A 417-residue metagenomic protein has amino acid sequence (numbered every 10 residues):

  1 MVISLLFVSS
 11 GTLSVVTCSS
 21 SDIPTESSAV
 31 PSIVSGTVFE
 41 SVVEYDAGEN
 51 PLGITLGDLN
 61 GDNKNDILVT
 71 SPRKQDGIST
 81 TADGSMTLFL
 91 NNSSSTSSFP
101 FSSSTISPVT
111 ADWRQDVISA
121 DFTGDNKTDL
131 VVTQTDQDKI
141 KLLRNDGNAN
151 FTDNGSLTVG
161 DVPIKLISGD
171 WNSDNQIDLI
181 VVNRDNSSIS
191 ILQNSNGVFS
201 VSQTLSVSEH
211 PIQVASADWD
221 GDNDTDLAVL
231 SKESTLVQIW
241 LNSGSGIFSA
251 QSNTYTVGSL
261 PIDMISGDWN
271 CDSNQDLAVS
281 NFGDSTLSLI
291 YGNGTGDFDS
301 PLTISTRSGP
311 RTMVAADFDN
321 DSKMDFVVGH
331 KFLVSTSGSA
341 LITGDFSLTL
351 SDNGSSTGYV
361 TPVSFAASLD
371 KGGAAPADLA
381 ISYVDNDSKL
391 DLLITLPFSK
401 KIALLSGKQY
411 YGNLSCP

Functional and structural regions predicted by a protein language model:
S19-D22: Bacterial signal peptide processing site
P24-E49, L90-D112, R144-D161, Q193-E209 (+4 more regions): Blade-edge motifs of beta-propeller repeat domains
L52-G61, R114-F122, I164-W171, I212-W219 (+4 more regions): Beta-propeller blade termini
N63-N65, N126-T128, N175-I177, N223-T225 (+3 more regions): Glycine-aliphatic tripeptides that mark coil-to-beta-strand junctions in extracellular and membrane proteins
I67-S71, L130-T133, L179-V182, L227-L230 (+3 more regions): Hydrophobic beta-strand segments that make up the repeating blades of beta-propeller and related beta-repeat
P72-I78, D136-D138, D185-S187, E233-T235 (+3 more regions): Short glycine/acidic-enriched loop and turn motifs that connect beta-strands
G84-L88, K139-L143, S188-I191, T235-W240 (+4 more regions): A short loop-to-beta-strand structural motif that recurs across blades of beta-propeller domains
A377-P417: Blade-level signature of beta-propeller repeat domains, shared across WD40, Kelch, NHL, RCC1 and BNR/Asp-box propellers
